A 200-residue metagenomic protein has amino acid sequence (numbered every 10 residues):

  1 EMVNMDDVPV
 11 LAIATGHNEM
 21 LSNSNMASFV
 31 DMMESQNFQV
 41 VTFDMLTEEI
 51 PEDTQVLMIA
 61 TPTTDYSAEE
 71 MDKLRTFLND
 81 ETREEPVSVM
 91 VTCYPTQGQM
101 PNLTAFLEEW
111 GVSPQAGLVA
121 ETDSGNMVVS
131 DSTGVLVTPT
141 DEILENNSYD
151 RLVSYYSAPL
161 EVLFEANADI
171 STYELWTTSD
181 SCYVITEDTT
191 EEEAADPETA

Functional and structural regions predicted by a protein language model:
E1-A200: Short, surface-exposed patches at the edges or C-terminal ends of soluble domains, predominantly
